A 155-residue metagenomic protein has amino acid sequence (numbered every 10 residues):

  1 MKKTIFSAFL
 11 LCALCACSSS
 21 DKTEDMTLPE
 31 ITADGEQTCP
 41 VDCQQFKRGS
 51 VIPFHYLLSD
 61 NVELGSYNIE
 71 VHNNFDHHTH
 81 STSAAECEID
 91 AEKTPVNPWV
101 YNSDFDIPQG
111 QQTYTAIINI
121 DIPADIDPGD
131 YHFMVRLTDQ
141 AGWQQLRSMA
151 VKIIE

Functional and structural regions predicted by a protein language model:
L11-T38: Bacterial Sec-dependent N-terminal signal peptides
Q37-F46: Short beta-strand segments of immunoglobulin-like
S50-E63, N73-F75, D139: Extracellular acidic, Ser/Thr/Pro-rich low-complexity tracts
I52, G129-F133: Exposed beta-strand face motif in extracellular beta-rich ectodomains
N97-N119: Aromatic sugar-binding surface patches on proteins that engage polysaccharides or sugar-phosphate polymers
Q112, A124-G129: Surface-exposed, short loops/turns at beta-strand junctions within beta-sandwich domains
V135-L137: Conserved structural position at the C-terminal beta-strand of extracellular beta-sandwich adhesion modules
L146-I154: C-terminal edge beta-strand
